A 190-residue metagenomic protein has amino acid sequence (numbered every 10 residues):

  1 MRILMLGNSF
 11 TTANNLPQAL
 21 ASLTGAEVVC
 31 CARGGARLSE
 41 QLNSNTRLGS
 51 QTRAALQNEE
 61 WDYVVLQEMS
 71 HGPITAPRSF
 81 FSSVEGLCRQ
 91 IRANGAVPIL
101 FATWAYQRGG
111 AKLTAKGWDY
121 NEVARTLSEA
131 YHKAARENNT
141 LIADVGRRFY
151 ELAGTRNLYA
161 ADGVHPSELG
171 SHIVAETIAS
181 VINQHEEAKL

Functional and structural regions predicted by a protein language model:
R2-L6, F10-E85: Conserved SGNH/GDSL esterase-like catalytic core that processes O-acyl groups on lipids and polysaccharides
A19-L23, Q90, A130-N138: Alpha-helical structural signal in soluble globular domains
V29-C31, I99, L141-A143: General small-molecule cofactor/ligand-binding pocket signal
L56-E59, A93, R136-E137, I173: Extracellular/periplasmic catalytic domains that process cell-envelope and extracellular macromolecules
S79-A93, E122, T126-K133: Alpha-helical scaffolding segments of alpha/beta enzyme cores, especially the outer helices of TIM-barrel or partial
R89-I99, T140: A short helix->loop->beta-strand "cap" motif at the edges of active sites that frequently abuts
A102-Q107: Short beta-alpha junction loops
R108-K112, K116-L190: Catalytic His-Asp segment of secreted/periplasmic serine-dependent ester chemistry enzymes
